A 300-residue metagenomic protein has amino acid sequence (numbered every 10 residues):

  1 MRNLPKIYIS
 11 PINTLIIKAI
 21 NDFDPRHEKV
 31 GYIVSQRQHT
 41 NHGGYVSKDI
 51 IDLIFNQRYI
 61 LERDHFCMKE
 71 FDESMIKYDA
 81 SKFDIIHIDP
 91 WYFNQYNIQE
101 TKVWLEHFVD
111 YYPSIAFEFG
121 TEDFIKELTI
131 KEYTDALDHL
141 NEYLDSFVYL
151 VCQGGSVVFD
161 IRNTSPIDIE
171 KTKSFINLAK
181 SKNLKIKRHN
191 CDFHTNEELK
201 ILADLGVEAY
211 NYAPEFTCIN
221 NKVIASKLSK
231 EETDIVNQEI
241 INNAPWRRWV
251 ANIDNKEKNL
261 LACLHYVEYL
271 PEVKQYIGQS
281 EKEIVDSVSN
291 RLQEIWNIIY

Functional and structural regions predicted by a protein language model:
M1-S47: N-terminal capping/small domains of soluble enzymes
N3, Y8-S10, E100-Y112, D123-K282 (+1 more regions): Active-site capping/gating regions of soluble enzymes
L15, H39-G43, M68-D72, N94-Y96 (+2 more regions): Acidic-and-aromatic substrate-binding clefts and catalytic sites of carbohydrate-active enzymes
I20, D64, F119, L202: Conserved, mostly hydrophobic/aromatic
H27, S81-I85, S114, D145-F147 (+1 more regions): A structural motif
G31-I33, I60, I85-P90, K187 (+1 more regions): Short hydrophobic alpha-helical runs that function as membrane-insertion/retention elements
R37-A116, D123: Active-site beta->alpha loop and helix N-cap motifs at the rims of alpha/beta catalytic domains
W296-I299: Long beta-strand-rich cores associated with HINT superfamily self-processing modules
